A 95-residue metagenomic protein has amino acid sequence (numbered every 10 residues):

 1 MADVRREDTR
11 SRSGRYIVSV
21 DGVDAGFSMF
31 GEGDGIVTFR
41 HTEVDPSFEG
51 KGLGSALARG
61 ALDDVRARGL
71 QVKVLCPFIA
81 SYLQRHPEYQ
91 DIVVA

Functional and structural regions predicted by a protein language model:
M1-G14: Active-site rim helix/loop that mediates acceptor-substrate recognition in acyltransferases
T9, G31-G33: Short beta-strand micro-motifs enriched in acidic
G14-A25: Conserved beta-hairpin
V23-G31, T38: Conserved beta-strand in the GNAT
T42-E49: A short, internal acetyl-CoA/4′-phosphopantetheine-binding micro-motif in the GNAT/acyltransferase core
G50-A61: Conserved acetyl-CoA-binding loop-helix of GNAT-fold acetyltransferases
D63-A95: C-terminal structural segments of small proteins and small subunits
